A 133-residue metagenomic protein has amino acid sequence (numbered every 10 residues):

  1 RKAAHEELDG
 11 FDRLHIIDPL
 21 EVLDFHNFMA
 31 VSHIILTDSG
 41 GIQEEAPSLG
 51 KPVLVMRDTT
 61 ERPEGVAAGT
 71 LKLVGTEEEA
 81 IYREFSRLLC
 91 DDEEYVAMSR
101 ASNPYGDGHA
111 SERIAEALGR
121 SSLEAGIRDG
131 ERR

Functional and structural regions predicted by a protein language model:
R1-R133: Nucleotide-activated sugar donor-binding and catalytic core shared by glycosyltransferases and related lipid-linked
